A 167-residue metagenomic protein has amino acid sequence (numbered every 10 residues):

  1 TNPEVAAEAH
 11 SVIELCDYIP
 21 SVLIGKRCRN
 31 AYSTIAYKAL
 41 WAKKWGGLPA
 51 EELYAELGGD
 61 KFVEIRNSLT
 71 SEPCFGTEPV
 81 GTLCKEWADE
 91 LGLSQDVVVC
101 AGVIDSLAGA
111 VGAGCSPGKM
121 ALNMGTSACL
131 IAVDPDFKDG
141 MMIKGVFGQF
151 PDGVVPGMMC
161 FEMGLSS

Functional and structural regions predicted by a protein language model:
T1-A101: Gly/Ser/Thr-rich active-site cleft segment
V97, G102-S167: Catalytic phosphate/nucleotide-handling subdomain of diverse soluble enzymes
